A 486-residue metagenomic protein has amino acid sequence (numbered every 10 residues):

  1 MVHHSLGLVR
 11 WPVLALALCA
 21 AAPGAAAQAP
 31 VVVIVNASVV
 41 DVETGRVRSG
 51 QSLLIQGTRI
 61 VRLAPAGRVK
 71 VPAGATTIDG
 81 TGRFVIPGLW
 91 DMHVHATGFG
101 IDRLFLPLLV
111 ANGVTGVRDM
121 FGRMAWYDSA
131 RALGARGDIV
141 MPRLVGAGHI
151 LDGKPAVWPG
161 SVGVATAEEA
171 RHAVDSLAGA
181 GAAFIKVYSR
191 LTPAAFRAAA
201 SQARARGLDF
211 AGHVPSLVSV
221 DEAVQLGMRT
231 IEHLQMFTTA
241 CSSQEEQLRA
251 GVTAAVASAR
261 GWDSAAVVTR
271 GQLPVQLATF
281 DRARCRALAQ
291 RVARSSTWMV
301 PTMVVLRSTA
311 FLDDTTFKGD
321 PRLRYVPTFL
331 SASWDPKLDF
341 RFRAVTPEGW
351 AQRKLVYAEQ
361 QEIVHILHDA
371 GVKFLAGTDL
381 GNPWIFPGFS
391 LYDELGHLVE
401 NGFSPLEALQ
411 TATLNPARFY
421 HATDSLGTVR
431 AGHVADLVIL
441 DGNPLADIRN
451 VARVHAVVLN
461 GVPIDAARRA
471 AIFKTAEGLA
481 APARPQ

Functional and structural regions predicted by a protein language model:
R10-A21: Bacterial N-terminal signal peptides
G24-A29: Boundary at the C-terminal end of the N-terminal hydrophobic targeting segment
A37, L53, T58, G82 (+14 more regions): Divalent metal-coordination and catalytic microenvironments
V39, T44-I86: Histidine-rich, glycine-flanked metal-binding segment
V39-S52, P65-A66, F386, S404-L409 (+1 more regions): Acidic, glycine-enriched loop/beta-strand segments at the rims of small-molecule binding/catalytic pockets
G80-D138, K154-E168, V220-G227, E232 (+2 more regions): Metal-associated gating/positioning segment near the N- to mid-region
L106-A125, M141-H149, G179-L191, A200 (+4 more regions): Divalent metal-dependent hydrolysis catalytic cores, especially in the metallo-beta-lactamase
A173-V187, L191, F237-N401, A476 (+1 more regions): Active-site neighborhoods of metal-dependent hydrolases
